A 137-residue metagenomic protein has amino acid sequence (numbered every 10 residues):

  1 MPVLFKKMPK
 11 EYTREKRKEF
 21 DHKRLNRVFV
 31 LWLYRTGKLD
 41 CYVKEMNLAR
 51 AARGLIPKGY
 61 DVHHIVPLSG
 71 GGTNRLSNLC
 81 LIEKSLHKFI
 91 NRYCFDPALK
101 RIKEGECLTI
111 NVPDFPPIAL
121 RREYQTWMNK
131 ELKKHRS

Functional and structural regions predicted by a protein language model:
M1-D61, S69-S137: Nuclease and nuclease-like effector domains acting on nucleic acids or nucleotide cofactors
